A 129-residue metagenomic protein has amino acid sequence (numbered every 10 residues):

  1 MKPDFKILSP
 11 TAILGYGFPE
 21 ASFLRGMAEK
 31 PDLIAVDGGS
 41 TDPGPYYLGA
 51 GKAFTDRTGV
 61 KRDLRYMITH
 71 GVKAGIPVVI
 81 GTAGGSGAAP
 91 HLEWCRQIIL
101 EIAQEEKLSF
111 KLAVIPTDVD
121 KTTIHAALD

Functional and structural regions predicted by a protein language model:
M1-L128: Metallocofactor- and cofactor-centric catalytic cores in central/energy metabolism, strongly enriched
